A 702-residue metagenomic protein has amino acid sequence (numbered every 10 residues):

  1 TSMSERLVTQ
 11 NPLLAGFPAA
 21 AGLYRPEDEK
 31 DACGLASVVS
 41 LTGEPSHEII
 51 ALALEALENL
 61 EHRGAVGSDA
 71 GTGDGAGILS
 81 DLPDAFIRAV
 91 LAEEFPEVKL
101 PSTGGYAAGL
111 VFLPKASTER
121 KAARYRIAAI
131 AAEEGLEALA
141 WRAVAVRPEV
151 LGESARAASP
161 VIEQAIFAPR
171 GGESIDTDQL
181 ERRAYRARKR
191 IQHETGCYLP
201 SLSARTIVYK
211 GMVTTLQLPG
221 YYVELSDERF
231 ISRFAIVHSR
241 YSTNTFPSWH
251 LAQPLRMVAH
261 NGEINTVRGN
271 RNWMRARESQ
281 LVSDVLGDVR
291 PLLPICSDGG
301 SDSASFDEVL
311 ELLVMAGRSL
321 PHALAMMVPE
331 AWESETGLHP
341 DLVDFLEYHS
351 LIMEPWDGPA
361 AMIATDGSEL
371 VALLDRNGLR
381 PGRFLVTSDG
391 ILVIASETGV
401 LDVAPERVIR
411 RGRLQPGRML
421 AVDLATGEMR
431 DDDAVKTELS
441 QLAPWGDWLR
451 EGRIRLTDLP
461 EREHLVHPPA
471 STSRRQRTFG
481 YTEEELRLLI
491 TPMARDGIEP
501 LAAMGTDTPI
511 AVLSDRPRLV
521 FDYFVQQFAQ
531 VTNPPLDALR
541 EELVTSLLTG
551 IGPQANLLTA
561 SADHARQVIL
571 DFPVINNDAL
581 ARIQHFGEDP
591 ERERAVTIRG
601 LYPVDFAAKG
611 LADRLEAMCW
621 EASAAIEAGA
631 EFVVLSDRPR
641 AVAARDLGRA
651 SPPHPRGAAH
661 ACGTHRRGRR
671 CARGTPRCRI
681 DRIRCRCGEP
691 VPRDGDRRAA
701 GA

Functional and structural regions predicted by a protein language model:
S2-A562, N576, H585-E588: Conserved short alpha-helical segments that host acidic/polar catalytic motifs at enzyme active sites
G262, H660-G674: Glycine-rich beta-to-alpha transition loops that act as phosphate-gripper elements at the mouths of alpha/beta enzyme
P416-R418, V422-T426, R684-A702: Active-site or pore-adjacent capping/gating segments
Q526, Q530, L543-D613, A617 (+1 more regions): Active-site cores of enzymes that catalyze phosphoryl transfer or operate on phosphate-rich substrates
V596, V633, C662-G668, D681 (+1 more regions): Hydrophobic faces of well-ordered beta-strands that scaffold small-molecule active sites in alpha/beta enzyme cores
L635-A641: Glycine-rich, proline-tolerant flexible connector loops at the mouths of alpha/beta enzymes
V642-T664: Alpha-helix-loop-beta-strand connector modules within alpha/beta enzyme cores
C671-R684: Catalytic cores of alpha/beta
